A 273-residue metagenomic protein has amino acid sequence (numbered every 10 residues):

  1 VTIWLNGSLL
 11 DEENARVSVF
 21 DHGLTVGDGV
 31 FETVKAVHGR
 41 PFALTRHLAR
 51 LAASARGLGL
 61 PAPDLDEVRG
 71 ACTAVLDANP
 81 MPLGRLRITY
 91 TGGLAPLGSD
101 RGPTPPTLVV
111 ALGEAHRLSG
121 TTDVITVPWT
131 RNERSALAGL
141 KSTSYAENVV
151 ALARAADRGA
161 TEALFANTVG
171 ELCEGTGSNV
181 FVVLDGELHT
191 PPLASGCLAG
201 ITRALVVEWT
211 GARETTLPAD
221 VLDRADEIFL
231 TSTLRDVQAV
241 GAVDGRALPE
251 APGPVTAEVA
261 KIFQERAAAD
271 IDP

Functional and structural regions predicted by a protein language model:
V1-D77, T91, S99-P273: Helix-start/capping segments and mature chain N-termini
M81-Y90: Ordered, amphipathic secondary-structure segments that act as subunit-interaction surfaces in large macromolecular
